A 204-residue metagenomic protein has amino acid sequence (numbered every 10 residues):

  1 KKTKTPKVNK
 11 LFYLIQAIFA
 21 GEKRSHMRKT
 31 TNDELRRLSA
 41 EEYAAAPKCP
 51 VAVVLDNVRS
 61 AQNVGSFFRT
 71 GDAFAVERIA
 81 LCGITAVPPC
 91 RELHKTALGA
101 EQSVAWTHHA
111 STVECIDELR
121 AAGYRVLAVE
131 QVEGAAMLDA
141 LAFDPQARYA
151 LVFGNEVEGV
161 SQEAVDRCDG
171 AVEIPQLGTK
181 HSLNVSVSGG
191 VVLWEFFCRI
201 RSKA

Functional and structural regions predicted by a protein language model:
P6-A204: Post-transcriptional modification and biogenesis factors for structured RNAs of the translation apparatus
